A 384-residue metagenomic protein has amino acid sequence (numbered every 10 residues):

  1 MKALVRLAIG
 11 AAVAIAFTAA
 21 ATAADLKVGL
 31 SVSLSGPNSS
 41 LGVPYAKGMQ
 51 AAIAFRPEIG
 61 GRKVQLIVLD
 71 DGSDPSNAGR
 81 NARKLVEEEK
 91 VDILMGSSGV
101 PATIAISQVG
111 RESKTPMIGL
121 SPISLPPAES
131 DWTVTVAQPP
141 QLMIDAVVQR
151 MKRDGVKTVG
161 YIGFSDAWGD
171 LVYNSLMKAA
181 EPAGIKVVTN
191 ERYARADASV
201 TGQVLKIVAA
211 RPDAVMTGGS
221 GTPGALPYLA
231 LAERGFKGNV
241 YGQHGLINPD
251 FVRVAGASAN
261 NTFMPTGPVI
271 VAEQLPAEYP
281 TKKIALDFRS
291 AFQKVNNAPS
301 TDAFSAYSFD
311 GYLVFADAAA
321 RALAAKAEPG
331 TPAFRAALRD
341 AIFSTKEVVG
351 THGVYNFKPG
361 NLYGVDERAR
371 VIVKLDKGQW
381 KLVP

Functional and structural regions predicted by a protein language model:
K2-A11, A23-P384: Extracytosolic ligand-binding ectodomains
I15-A23: Sec/Tat signal peptide C-region and signal peptidase I cleavage site
